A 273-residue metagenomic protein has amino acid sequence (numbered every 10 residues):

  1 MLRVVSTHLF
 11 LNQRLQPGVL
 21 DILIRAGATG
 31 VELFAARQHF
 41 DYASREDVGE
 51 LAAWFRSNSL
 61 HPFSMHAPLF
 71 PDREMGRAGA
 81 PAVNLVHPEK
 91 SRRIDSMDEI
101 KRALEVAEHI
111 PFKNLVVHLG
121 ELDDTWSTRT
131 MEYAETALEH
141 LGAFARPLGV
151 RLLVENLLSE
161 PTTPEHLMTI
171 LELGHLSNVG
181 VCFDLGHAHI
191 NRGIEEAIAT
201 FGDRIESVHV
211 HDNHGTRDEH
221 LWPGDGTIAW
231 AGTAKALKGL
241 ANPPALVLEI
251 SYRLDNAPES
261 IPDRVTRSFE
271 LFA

Functional and structural regions predicted by a protein language model:
M1-R102, E108, T266, L271-A273: N-terminal pre-domain/capping segments
M1-R3, Q13-G27, P111, P164-A273: Histidine-acidic metal/acid-base catalytic patches
S6-F10, F34-A36, A67-F70, G120-L122 (+4 more regions): Active-site beta-loop-alpha junctions enriched in small/polar residues
P17, E74-G180: Active-site acidic/histidine proton-transfer and metal-coordination neighborhood in alpha/beta enzyme cores
T29-G30, H61, K113, R151 (+1 more regions): Residue-level detector of anion-binding/catalytic polar loops
E32, S64, V116, L153 (+3 more regions): Conserved beta-strand positions in the central sheet of alpha/beta enzyme cores
F40, D72, D124, P161-T162 (+2 more regions): Generic structural signal for helix capping and beta-alpha/helix-loop junctions
E50-A67, E135-P147, L173-L176, W230-K235: Alpha-helix-loop-beta-strand connector modules within alpha/beta enzyme cores
